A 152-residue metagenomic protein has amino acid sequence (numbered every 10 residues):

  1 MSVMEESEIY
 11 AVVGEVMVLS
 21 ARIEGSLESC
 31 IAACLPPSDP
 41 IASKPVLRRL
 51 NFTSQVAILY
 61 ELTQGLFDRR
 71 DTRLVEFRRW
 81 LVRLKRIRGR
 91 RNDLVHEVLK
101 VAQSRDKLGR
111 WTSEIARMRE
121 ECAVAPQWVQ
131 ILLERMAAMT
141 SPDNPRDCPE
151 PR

Functional and structural regions predicted by a protein language model:
M1-Q64, V82-G89, Q127-R152: Amphipathic alpha-helical interface elements
L35, L66-F67, V101-Q103: Short regulatory "switch" loops immediately downstream of catalytic or recognition motifs within protein catalytic
L50-F77, R110-V124: Short, glycine/alanine-rich amphipathic alpha-helical segment that often forms an alpha-turn-alpha hairpin
W80-Q103: Histidine-centered, metal-coordinating catalytic motifs and their short helical/loop contexts
N92-V95, A123, M139: General helical structural elements
R105-K107: Short, composition-biased linear "edge" segments at structural boundaries
G109-R110, C148: Leucine-centric amphipathic alpha-helical interface motifs
